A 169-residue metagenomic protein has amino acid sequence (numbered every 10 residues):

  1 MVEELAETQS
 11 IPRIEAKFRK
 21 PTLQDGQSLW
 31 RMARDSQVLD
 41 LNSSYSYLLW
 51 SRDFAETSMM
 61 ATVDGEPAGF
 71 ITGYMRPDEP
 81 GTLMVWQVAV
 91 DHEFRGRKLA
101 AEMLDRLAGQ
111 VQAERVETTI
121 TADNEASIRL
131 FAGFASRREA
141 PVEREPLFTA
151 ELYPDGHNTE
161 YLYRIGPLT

Functional and structural regions predicted by a protein language model:
V2-N42: Short amphipathic alpha-helix that is part of the acyltransferase structural core
L49-A55: Short loop/turn motifs at secondary-structure junctions and domain boundaries
E56, H157-R164: Short hydrophobic/aromatic beta-strand or adjacent loop that forms the aromatic wall/cage of a ligand/substrate-binding
M60, E66-R76, T82-M84, A89: Conserved beta-strand in the GNAT
Q87-R95, I120-D123: A short, internal acetyl-CoA/4′-phosphopantetheine-binding micro-motif in the GNAT/acyltransferase core
V90, G96-G109, R129: Conserved acetyl-CoA-binding loop-helix of GNAT-fold acetyltransferases
V111-D123: Conserved GNAT acetyl-CoA-binding A-motif
A122-E145, P154: Conserved active-site alpha-helix within GNAT-family acetyltransferase domains
